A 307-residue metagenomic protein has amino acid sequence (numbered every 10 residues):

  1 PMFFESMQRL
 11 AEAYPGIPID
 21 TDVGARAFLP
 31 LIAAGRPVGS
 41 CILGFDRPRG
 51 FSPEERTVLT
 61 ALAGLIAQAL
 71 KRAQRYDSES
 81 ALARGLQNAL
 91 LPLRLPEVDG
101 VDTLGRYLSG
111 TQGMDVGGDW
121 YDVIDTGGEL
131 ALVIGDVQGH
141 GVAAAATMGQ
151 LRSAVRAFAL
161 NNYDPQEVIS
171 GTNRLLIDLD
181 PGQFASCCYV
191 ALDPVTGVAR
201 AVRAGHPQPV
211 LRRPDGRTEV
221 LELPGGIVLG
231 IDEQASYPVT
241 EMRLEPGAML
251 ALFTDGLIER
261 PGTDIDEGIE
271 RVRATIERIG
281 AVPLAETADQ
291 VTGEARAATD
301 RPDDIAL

Functional and structural regions predicted by a protein language model:
P1-I19: Regulatory sensory and allosteric helical modules in signal-transduction proteins and certain transcription factors
I17-V23, G182: Short loop/turn motifs at secondary-structure junctions and domain boundaries
G24-A33, T240: A short, aliphatic-rich beta-strand micro-motif
L29-F45, T254: Sensory-domain boundary capping and coupling elements
E55-V58: Alpha-helical transmembrane segments within multi-pass membrane transporters and channels
T60-A67: Allosteric cytosolic regulatory segments
D77-A251, D289-Q290, D300-L307: … and, occasionally, acidic/histidine-rich disordered N-termini of signaling adaptors
I169, R243-L252, L257-L307: C-terminal catalytic subdomain
